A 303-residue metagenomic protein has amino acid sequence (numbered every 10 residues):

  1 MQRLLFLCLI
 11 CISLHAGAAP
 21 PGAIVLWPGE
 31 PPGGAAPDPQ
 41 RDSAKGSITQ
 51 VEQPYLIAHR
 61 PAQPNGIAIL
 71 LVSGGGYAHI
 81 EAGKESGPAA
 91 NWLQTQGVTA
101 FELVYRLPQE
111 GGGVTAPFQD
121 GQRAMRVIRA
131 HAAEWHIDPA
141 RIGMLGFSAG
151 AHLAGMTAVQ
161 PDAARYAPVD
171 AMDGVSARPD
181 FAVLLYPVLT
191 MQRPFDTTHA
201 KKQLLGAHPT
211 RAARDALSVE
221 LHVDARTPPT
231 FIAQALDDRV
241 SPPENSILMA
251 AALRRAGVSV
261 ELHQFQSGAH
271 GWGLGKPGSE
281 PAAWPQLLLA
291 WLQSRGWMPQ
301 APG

Functional and structural regions predicted by a protein language model:
C11-A16: N-terminal signal peptide c-region/cleavage motif recognized by signal peptidases
A19-Q63: N-terminal cap/lid segment of alpha/beta-hydrolase-fold proteins
G66-G74: Short beta-strand element of the alpha/beta-hydrolase
S73-A78, L236: Active-site glycine-rich loops that stabilize anionic/oxyanionic intermediates across multiple enzyme folds
E81-G83, G87-A89, E102-P139, K276-A283: Catalytic nucleophile-loop/oxyanion-hole region of alpha/beta-hydrolase and closely related hydrolase-like folds
R123-D196, A200, R214-D215, V219: Primarily recognizes the serine-hydrolase "nucleophile elbow" in alpha/beta-hydrolase and SGNH/GDSL folds
I232-Q234, D238: Short beta-strand/loop motif that positions the catalytic acidic residue of the alpha/beta-hydrolase fold
A233, P243-G303: C-terminal catalytic histidine-bearing segment of alpha/beta-hydrolase fold enzymes
